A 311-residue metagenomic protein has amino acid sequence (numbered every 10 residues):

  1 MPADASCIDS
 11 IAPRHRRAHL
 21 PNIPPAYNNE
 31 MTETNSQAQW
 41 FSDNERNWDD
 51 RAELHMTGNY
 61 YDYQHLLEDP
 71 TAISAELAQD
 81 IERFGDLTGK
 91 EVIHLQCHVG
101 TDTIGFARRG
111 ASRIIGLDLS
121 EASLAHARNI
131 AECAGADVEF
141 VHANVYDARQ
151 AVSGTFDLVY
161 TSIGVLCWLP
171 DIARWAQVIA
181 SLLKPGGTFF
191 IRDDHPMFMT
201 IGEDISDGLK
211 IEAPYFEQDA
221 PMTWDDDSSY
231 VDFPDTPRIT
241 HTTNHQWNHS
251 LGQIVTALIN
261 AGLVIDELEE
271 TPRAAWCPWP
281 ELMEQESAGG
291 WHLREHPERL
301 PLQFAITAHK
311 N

Functional and structural regions predicted by a protein language model:
P24-Q64: N-terminal, positively charged/glycine-rich alpha-helical extensions of SAM-dependent methyltransferases
Y60-E91, G105: Conserved alpha-helix/loop element of class I SAM-dependent methyltransferases that forms part of the SAM/SAH-binding
K90-A148: Class I SAM-dependent methyltransferase SAM/SAH-binding core
Q150-V159: A short acidic, Gly/Pro-enriched loop at the edge of an enzyme's catalytic core that lines a small-molecule cofactor
A173-T188: A short glycine-rich, Lys/Arg-flanked "PGG" loop and its adjoining helix->strand segment in the class I
T188-V231: Conserved class I S-adenosyl-L-methionine
D193-G208, P237-Q253: Acceptor-substrate binding/catalytic loop of class I
P234, H245-L268: Short alpha-helix
